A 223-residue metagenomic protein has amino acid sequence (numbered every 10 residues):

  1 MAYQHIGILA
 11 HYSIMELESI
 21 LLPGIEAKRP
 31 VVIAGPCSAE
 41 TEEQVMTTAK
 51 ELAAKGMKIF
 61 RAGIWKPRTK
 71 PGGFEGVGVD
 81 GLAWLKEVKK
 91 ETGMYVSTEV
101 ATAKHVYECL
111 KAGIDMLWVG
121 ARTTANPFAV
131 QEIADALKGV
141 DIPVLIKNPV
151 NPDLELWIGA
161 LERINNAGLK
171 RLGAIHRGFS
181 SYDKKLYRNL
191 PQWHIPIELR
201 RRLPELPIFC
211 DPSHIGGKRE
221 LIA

Functional and structural regions predicted by a protein language model:
A2-I33: N-terminal amphipathic alpha-helix/helix-capping segment at the start of soluble metabolic enzymes
I25, A129-A223: Catalytic alpha/beta core domains of metabolic enzymes, predominantly
K28-P30, G56-K58, T92-V96, I114-D115 (+3 more regions): Short, well-ordered coil/turn segments that N-cap beta-strands
P30-V45, P71-E75, Y95-V100, A121 (+3 more regions): Active-site mouth loops of central-metabolism enzymes
A34, A49, V77-D80, W84-Y95: Long, contiguous binding/interaction regions
G35, F60, C109, I146 (+1 more regions): Conserved, mostly hydrophobic/aromatic
R61-D80: Glycine-rich, proline-tolerant flexible connector loops at the mouths of alpha/beta enzymes
E75-V77, M94-V106, D115-V130, I142-L154 (+1 more regions): Catalytic beta/alpha-barrel core
